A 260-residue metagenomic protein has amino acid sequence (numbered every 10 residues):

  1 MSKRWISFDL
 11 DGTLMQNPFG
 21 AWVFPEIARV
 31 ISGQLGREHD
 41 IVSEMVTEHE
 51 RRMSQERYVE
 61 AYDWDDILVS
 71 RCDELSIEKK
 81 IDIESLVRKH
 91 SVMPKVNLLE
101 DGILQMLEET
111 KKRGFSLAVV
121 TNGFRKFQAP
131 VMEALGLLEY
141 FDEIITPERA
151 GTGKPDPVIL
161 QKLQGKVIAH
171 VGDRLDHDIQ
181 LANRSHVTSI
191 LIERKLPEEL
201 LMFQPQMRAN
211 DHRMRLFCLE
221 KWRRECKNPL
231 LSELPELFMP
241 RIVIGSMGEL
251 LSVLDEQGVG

Functional and structural regions predicted by a protein language model:
M1-E44: Active-site neighborhood of HAD-like aspartate-dependent phosphohydrolases
M1-K3, E108, F124-G260: Asp-based, Mg2+/Mn2+-dependent phosphohydrolase catalytic module
V23-A28, V46-E50, V87-S91, Q128: Hydrophobic alpha-helical core bundles mediating ligand binding, dimerization, or RNAP-core interactions
S32-T47, L75-V87, E139-E143: Short, surface-exposed acidic
E48-R88, Q105: A metal-dependent, Asp-based hydrolase signature
Y62, R88-A118: Short, acidic loop-to-helix structural element flanking the phosphoryl-transfer center in phosphate-processing enzymes
I83-K89, K95, L99, F124-A129 (+1 more regions): A short mid-domain helix/strand-loop element embedded in enzyme catalytic domains that forms or borders the active-site
